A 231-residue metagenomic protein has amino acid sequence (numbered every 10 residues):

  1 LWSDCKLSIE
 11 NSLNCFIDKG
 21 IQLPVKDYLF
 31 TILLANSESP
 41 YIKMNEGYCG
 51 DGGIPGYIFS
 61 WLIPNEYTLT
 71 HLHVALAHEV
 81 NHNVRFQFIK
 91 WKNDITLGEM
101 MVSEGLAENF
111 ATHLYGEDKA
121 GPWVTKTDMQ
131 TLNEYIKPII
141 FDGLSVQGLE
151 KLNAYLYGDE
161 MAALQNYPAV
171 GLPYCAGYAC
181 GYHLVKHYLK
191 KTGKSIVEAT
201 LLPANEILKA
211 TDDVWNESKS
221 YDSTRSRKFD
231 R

Functional and structural regions predicted by a protein language model:
L1-P55, L69: Auxiliary, metal-adjacent structural segments of Zn-dependent hydrolase domains
I42-M44, T70-V74, V84-F88, K92-I95 (+1 more regions): A short secondary-structure junction signal
S60-A75: Short pre-active-site segment immediately N-terminal to the catalytic Zn-binding motif
V74-Q87, E104, E108: Active-site recognition of the HExxH zinc-binding catalytic motif
Q87-L97, E117-K126, K191-E198: Inter-helical turn/loop segments and adjacent helix faces that build the functional surface of alpha-helical bundle
L97-L144, V214-Y221: Post-HExxH zinc-binding segment in Zn-dependent metallohydrolases
F141-R231: Pan-zinc metallopeptidase signature
